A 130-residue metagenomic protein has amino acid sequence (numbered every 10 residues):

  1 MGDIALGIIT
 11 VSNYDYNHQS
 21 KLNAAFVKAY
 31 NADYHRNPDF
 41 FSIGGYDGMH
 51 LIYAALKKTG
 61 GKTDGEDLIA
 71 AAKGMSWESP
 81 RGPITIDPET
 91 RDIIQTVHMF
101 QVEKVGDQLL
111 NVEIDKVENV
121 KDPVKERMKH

Functional and structural regions predicted by a protein language model:
M1-H130: Extracytosolic ligand-binding ectodomains
